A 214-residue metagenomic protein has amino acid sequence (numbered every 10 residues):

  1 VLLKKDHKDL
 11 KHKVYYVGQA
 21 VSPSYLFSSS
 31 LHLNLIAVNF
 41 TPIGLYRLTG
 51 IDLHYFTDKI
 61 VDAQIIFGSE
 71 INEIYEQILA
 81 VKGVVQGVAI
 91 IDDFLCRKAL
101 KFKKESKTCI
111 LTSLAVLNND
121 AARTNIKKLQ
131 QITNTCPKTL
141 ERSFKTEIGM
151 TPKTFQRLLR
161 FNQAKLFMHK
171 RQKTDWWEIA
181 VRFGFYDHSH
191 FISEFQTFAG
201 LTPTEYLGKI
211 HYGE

Functional and structural regions predicted by a protein language model:
V1-A121, N125-K127, T133-P137, T151 (+4 more regions): Alpha-helical bundle regulatory/interaction domains
T146-M150, E194-T204: A secondary-structure capping/hinge motif
Q156-R157, L207-G208: Short Lys/Arg-enriched helix C-cap and helix-to-coil transition segments that create basic nucleic-acid-contact patches
